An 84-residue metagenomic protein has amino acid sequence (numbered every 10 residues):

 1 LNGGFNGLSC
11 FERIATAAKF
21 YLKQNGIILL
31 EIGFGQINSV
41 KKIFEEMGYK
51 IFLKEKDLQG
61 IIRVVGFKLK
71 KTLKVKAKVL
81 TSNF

Functional and structural regions predicted by a protein language model:
L1-C10: Mobile active-site "lid"/loop adjacent to the S-adenosyl-L-methionine
F5, N38, I62: Solvent-exposed, flexible loop/coil residues
R13-A15, E31-M47: Short alpha-helix
Y21-Q24: Helix-to-beta-strand junctions that scaffold the AdoMet/dcAdoMet cofactor pocket in Class I SAM-dependent enzymes
K41-V79, F84: Core SAM-dependent methyltransferase catalytic element
